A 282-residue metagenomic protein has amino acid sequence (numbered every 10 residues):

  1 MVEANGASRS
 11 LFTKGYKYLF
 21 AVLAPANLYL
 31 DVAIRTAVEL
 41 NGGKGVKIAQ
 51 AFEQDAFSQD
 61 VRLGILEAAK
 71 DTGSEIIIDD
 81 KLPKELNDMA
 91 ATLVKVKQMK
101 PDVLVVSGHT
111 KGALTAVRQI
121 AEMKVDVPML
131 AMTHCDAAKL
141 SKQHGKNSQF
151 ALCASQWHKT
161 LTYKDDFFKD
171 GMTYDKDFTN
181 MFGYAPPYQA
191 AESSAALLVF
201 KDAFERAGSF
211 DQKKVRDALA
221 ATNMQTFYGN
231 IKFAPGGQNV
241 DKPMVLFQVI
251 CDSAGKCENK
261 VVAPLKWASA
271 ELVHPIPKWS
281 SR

Functional and structural regions predicted by a protein language model:
M1-I78, P128-C153: Extracytoplasmic ligand/sensor domains, especially the bilobed periplasmic-binding protein
Y29, V61, G112, E192-A196: Catalytic-loop motifs flanking and including active-site residues across diverse enzymes
Y29-A33, Q59, L82-K95: Structural motif
V38-G43, L66-S74, V94-P101, A121-V125 (+3 more regions): Sec-exported extracytoplasmic/periplasmic mature domains
V46-Q50, A185-A191, Q212-V215, N230-K232: Surface-exposed patches in mature extracellular/periplasmic domains of secreted proteins
D102-M123, A196-L197: Hydrophobic alpha-helical
V117-S194, E205, F210, N259-S281: Extracellular/periplasmic periplasmic-binding protein-like sensory domains
A220-R282: Solvent-exposed, acidic/polar segments of extracytosolic/periplasmic ligand-binding ectodomains
